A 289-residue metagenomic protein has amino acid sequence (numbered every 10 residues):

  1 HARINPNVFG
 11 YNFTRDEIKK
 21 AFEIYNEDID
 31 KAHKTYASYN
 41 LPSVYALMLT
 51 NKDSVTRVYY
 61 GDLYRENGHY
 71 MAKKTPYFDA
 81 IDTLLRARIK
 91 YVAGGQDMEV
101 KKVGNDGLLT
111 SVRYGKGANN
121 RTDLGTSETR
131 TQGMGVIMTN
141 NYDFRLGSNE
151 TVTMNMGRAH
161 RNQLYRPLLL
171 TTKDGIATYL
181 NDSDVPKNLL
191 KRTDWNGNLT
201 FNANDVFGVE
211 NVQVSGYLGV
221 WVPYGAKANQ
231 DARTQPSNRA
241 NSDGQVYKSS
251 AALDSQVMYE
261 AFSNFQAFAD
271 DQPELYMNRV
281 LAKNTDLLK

Functional and structural regions predicted by a protein language model:
R3-K289: Carbohydrate-interacting/catalytic domains
